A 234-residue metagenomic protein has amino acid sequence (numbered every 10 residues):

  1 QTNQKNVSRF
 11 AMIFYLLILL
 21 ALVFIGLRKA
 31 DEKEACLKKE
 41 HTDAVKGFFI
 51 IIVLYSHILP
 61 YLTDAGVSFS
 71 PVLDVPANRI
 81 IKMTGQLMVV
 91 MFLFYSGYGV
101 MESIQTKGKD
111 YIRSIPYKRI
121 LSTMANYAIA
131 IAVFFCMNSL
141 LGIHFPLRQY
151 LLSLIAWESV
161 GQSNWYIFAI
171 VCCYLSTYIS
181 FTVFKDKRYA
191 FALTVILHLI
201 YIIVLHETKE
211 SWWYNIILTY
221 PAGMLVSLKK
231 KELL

Functional and structural regions predicted by a protein language model:
Q1-L199: Membrane-cytosol interface segments of multi-pass membrane proteins, especially ER/Golgi lipid-handling enzymes
M91, N215-I217: N-terminal hydrophobic or amphipathic segments with adjacent small-residue motifs that include Sec signal peptides
W157-G161, I202-W212: Membrane-interface helix caps and helix-loop-helix hairpins in membrane proteins
F168-A169, E210-N215: Multi-pass, polyprenyl lipid-linked donor-dependent membrane glycosyltransferases
L218-L228: Alpha-helical transmembrane segments and their membrane-interface exit regions
K231-E232: Perimembrane helix-loop-helix junctions
